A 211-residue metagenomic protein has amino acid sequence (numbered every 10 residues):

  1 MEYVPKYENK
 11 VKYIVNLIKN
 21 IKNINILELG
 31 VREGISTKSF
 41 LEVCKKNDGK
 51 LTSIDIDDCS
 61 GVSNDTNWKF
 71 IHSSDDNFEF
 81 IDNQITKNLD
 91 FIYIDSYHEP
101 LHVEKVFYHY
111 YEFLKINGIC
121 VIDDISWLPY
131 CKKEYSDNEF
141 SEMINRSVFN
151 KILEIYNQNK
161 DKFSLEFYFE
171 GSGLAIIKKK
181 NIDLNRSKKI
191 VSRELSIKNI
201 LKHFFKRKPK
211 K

Functional and structural regions predicted by a protein language model:
M1-Y93, Y97-K211: A short alpha-helical cap/connector motif
